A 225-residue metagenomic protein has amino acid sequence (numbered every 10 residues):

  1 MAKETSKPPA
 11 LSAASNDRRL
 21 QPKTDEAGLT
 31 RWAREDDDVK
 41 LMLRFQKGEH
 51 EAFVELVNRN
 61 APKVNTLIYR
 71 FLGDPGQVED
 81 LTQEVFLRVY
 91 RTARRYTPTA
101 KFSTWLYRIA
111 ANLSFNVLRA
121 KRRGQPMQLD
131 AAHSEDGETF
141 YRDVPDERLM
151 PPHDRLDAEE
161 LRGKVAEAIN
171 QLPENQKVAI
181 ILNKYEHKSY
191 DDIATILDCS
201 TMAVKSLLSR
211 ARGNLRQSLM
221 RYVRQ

Functional and structural regions predicted by a protein language model:
M1-L43, K47, E55, R59 (+3 more regions): Intrinsic, short, N-terminal disordered tails of RNA polymerase sigma-factor systems
L29-R31, Q46-E55, N65-E84, T201 (+1 more regions): Short, charged helix-capping/linker segments at alpha-helix termini
Q46-K47, L72-G73, F86-K101, A120-K121: Sigma70-family region 2
T66, D80-L87, A100-N112: Structural recognition of an alpha-helix C-terminal capping motif at a helix-to-coil junction
T82, L118, L208, R212-L215 (+1 more regions): DNA major-groove recognition helix of helix-turn-helix
R94-P98, A111-L129, L219: Arg/Lys-rich amphipathic alpha helix in sigma70-family domain 2
A179-N183: A short pre-motif secondary-structure segment
